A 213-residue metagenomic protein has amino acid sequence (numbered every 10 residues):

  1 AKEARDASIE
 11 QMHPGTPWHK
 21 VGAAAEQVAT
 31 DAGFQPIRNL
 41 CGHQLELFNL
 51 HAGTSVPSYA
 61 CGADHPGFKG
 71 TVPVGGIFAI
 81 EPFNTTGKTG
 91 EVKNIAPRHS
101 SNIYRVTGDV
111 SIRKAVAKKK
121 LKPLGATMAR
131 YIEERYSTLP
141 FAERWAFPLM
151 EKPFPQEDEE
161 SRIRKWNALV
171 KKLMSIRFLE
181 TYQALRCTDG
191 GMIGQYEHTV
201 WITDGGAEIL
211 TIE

Functional and structural regions predicted by a protein language model:
A1-E213: Active-site neighborhoods and metal-handling regions in enzymes and metal-associated proteins
